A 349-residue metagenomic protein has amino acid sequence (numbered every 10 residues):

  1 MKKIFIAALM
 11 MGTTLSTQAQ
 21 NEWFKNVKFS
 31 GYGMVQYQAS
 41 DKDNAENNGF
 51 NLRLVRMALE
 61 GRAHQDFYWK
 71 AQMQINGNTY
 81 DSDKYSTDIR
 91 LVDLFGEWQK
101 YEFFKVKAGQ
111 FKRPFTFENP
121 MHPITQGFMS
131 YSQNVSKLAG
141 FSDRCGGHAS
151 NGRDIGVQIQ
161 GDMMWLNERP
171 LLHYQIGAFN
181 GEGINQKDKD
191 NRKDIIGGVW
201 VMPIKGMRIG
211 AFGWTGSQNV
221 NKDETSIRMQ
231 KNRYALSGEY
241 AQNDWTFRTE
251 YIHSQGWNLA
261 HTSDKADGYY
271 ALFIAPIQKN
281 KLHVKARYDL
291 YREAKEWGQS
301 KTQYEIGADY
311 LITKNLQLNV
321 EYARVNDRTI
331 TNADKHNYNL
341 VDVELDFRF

Functional and structural regions predicted by a protein language model:
I4-T13: Sec-dependent N-terminal signal peptides
G12-T13, I75, F117, A260: Alpha-helical transmembrane segments and their juxtamembrane interfaces
L15-A19: Sec/Tat signal peptide C-region and signal peptidase I cleavage site
N21-G181, K189-I195, W200-I209, L272-I274 (+2 more regions): Outer membrane beta-barrel
F24, Q36, D41-A45, H64 (+6 more regions): Outer-membrane beta-barrel pore domains
A178-I184, Q218, K231: Amphipathic alpha-helical surface "interface" segments used for docking/oligomerization or membrane association within
Q186-R192, D264-A266: Interfacial loop-to-helix transition and helix-capping segments at the boundaries of transmembrane helices
